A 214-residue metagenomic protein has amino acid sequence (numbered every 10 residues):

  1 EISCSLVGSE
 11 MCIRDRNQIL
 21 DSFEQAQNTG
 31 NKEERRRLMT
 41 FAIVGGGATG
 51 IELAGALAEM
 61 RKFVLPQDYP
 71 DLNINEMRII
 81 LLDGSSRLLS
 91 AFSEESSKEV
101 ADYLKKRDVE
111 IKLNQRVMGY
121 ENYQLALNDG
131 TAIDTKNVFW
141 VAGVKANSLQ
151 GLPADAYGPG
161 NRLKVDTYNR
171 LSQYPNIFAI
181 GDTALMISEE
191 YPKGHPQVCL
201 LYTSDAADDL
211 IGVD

Functional and structural regions predicted by a protein language model:
E1, S5-T49, L57-F63: Glycine-rich dinucleotide-binding loop and its adjacent helix/turn
I2-V7, Y202, D209-D214: Single conserved hydrophobic/aromatic residue that forms the stacking wall/gate of nucleotide- or nucleobase-binding
S9-N31, Q124, A132-L201: FAD-site-proximal beta/loop scaffold in flavoenzymes
T40, R78, N176: Residues at the starts of beta-strands that form the adenosine-phosphate
I51, L82, I180-G181: Active-site flanking residues adjacent to catalytic metal/cofactor-binding acidic residues
A54: Glycine-rich loop/hinge motif
A58-T167: A Rossmann-like FAD-binding core segment of flavoenzymes
